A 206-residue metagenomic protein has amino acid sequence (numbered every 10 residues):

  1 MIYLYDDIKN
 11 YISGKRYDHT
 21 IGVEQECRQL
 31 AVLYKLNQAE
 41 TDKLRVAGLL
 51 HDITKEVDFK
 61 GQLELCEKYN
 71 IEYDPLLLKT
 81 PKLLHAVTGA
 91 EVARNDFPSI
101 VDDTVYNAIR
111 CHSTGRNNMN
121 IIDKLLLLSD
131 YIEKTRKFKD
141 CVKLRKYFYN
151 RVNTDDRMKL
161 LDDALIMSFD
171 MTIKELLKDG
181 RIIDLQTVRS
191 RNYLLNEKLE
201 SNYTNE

Functional and structural regions predicted by a protein language model:
I2-H19, I53, E64-T80: Active-site flanking loop/helix segments enriched in acidic
Y11-I21, Q25-L36, L50-T54, D58-K60 (+2 more regions): Divalent metal-dependent phosphate-bond-processing catalytic cores, especially two-metal-ion Mg2+/Mn2+ enzymes that act
T41-D74, G89, N107-T114: His-Asp-centered metal-binding catalytic motifs of divalent-metal-dependent phosphohydrolases/nucleases
D42, L78-K82, N118: Secondary-structure capping and boundary motifs in well-ordered enzyme cores
L83-I100, T104: Ordered, amphipathic secondary-structure segments that act as subunit-interaction surfaces in large macromolecular
